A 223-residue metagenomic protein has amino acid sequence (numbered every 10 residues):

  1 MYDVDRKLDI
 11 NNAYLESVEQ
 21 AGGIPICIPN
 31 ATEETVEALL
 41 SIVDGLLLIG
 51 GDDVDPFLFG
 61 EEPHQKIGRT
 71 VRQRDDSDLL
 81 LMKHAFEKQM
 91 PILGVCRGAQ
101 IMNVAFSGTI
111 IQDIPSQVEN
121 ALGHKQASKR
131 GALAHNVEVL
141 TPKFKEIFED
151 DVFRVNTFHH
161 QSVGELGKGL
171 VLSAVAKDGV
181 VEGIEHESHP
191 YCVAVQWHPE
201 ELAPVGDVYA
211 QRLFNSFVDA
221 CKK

Functional and structural regions predicted by a protein language model:
M1-V95, V104, I111, P115-I147 (+4 more regions): N-terminal beta1-alpha1 cap of cysteine-dependent amidohydrolase-like domains
A99-I101: Hydrophobic, aromatic-enriched interface-forming segments
N156-H160: A glycine-rich beta-turn/hairpin centered on an aromatic-Pro dipeptide
V193-Q196: Active-site-proximal beta-strand elements of phosphoester/diester hydrolases
